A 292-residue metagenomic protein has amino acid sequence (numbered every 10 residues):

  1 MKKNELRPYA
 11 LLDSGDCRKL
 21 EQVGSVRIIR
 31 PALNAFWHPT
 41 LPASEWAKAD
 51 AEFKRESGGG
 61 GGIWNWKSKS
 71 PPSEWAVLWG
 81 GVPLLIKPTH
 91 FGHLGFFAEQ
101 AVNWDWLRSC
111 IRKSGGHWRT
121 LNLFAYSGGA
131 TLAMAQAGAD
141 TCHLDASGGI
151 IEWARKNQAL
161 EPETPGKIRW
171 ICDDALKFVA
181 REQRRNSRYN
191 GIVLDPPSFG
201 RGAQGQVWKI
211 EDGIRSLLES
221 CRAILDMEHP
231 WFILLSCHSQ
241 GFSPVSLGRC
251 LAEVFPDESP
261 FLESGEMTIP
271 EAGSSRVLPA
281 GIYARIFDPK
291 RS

Functional and structural regions predicted by a protein language model:
L6-E21, I28-A98, D105: Non-catalytic substrate-recognition/targeting regions of SAM-dependent transferases
A98-G116: Conserved alpha-helix/loop element of class I SAM-dependent methyltransferases that forms part of the SAM/SAH-binding
G115-Y126: Conserved class I S-adenosyl-L-methionine
S127-A139: Conserved SAM-binding loop of SAM-dependent methyltransferases across substrates and taxa, primarily the Class I
D140-D145: Conserved SAM-binding motif I beta-strand of class I
S147-V193: S-adenosyl-L-methionine
A175-D257: S-adenosylmethionine
H229-S292: C-terminal catalytic and target-recognition region of SAM-dependent MTase-like enzymes, primarily methyltransferases
